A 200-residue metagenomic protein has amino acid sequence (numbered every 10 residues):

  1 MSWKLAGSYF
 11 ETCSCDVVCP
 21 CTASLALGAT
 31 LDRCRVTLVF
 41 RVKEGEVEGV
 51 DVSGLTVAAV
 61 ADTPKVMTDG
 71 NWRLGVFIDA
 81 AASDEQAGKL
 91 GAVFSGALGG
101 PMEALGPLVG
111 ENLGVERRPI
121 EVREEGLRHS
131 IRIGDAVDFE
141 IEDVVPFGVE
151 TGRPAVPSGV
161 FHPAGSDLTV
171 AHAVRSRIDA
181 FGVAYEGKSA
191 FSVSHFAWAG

Functional and structural regions predicted by a protein language model:
S2-G45: N-terminal ordered "arm"
C13, V18-A23, A29, E48 (+5 more regions): Residues in flexible loops and secondary-structure boundaries
T22, V50-A59, A82, R117-V122 (+1 more regions): Noncatalytic linker/hinge segments flanking ATPase motor cores
D32-E103: Aromatic- and glycine-enriched beta-alpha-beta binding-site module
V47-G54, V76, E111-E116, S158-G159 (+1 more regions): Low-complexity, flexible helical/coil segments
W72-R153: Charged linear interaction tracts used for macromolecular binding and regulation
V144-G200: Extended, charged low-complexity segments that frequently continue into or abut oligomerization scaffolds
